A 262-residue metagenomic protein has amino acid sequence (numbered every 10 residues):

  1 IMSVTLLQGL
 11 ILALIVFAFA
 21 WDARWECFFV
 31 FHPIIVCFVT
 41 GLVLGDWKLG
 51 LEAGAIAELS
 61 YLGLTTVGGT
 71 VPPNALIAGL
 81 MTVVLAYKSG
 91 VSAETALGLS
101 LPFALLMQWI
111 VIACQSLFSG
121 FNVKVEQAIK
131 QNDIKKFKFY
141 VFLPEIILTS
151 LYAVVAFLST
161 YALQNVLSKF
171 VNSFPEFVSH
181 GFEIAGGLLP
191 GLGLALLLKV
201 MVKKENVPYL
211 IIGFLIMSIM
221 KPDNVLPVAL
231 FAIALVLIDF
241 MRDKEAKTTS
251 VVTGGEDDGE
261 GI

Functional and structural regions predicted by a protein language model:
I1-M2, S119-F137, R242-I262: Intrinsically disordered, low-complexity non-transmembrane regions of multi-pass membrane transporters
M2-I77: Hydrophobic transmembrane alpha-helices
L7-L10, F170-I262: C-terminal transmembrane helix-loop-helix hairpin of multi-pass membrane proteins
L12, V16-A20, T65, I77-A113 (+1 more regions): Short helix-perturbing small/polar motifs within transmembrane alpha-helices
A18-E26, Y61-T70, M107, V111 (+2 more regions): Transmembrane alpha-helix interface/packing and boundary motifs in multi-pass membrane proteins, characterized by
C37-T40, E58-T65, V84, F103-V111 (+2 more regions): Alpha-helical transmembrane segments and their membrane-interface exit regions
V43-G50, S89-A93, K203-E205, I219-P227: Transmembrane helix interruption/hinge and helix-loop junction motifs
L97-P190: Helix-loop-helix junctions within the multi-pass membrane cores of secondary transporters/permeases
